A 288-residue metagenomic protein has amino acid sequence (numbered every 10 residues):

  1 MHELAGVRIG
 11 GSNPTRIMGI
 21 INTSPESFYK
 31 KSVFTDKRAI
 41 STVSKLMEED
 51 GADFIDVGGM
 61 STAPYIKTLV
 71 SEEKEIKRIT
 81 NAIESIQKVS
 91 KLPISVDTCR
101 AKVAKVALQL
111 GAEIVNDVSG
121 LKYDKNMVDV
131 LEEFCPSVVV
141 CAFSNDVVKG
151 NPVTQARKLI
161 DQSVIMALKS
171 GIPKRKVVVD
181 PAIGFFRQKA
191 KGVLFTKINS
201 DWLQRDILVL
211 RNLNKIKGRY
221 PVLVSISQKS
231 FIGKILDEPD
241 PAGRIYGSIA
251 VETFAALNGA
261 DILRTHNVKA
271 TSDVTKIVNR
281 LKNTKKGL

Functional and structural regions predicted by a protein language model:
M1-N13: N-terminal carbohydrate-binding accessory modules
H2-A5, S27-K45, T62-N81, A101 (+3 more regions): Active-site-adjacent loop and "lid" segments of alpha/beta metabolic enzymes
G10, T15-R38: N-terminal binding-site loop/beta-alpha segment at the start of enzyme catalytic domains that lines or forms
R16-I20, A52-D56, P93-S95, E113-I114 (+4 more regions): Structural preference for beta-strand elements that scaffold enzyme active sites
I21, S85, V89, P93-T98: Catalytic PLP-binding core of fold-type I/II PLP enzymes
T23, V57, T98, D117-V118 (+2 more regions): Generic detector of well-ordered alpha-helical packing
T42-G58: Catalytic domains of carbohydrate-active enzymes, especially glycoside hydrolases
S170-R175: Flexible, glycine/charged-enriched surface loops at secondary-structure junctions
